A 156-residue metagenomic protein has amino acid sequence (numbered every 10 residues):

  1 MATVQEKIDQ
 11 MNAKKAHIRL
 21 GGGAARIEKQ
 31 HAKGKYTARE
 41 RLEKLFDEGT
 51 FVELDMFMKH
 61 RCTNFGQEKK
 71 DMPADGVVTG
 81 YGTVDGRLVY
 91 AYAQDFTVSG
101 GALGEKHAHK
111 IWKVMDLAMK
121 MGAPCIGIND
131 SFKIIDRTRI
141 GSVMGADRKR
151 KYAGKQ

Functional and structural regions predicted by a protein language model:
M1-Q156: Terminal-region recognition feature
